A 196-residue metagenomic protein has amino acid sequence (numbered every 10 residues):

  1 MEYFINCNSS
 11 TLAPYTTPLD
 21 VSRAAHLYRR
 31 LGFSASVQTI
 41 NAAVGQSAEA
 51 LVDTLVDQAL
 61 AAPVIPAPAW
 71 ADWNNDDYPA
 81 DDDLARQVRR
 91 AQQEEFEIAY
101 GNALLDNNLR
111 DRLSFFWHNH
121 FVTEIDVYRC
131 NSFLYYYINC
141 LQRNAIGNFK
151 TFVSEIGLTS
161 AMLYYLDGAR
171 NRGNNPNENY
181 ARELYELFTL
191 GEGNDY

Functional and structural regions predicted by a protein language model:
M1-E95, N102-N108: N-terminal module-boundary/linker segments of secreted carbohydrate-active enzymes
L19, A35-D53, A85-Y196: Primarily short, surface-exposed interaction patches in extracytoplasmic proteins
